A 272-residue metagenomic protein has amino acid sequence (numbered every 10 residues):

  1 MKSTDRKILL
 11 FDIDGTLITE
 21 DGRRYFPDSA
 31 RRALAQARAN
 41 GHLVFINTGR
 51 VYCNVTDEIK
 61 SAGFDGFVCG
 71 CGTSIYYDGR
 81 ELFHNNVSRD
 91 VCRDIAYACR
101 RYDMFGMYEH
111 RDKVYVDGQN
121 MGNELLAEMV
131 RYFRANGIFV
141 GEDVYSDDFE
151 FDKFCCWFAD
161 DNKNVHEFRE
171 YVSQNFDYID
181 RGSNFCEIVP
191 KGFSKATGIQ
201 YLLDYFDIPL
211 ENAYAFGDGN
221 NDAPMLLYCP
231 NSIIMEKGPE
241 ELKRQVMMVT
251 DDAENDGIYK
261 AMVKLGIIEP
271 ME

Functional and structural regions predicted by a protein language model:
D5-G22: Asp-based phosphoryl-transfer active-site loop
F26-L126: Active-site phosphate-binding/coordination module
A37, T48, F154, L226 (+2 more regions): Residue-level signal for inorganic ion chemistry
N54-D57, N164, G198, P224-M225 (+2 more regions): Phosphate- and divalent-cation-binding pockets in alpha/beta enzyme and binding domains that engage nucleotide-derived
A62-G63, C71, Y171-N175, Y228-C229 (+1 more regions): Short, structured coil segments at secondary-structure junctions
F64-G72, Y178-I179, S232-K237, T250-D251: Short hydrophobic/aromatic-enriched beta-strand-loop microsegments
A98, M104-F105, E109-Y228, K237: Conserved acidic, metal-coordinating active-site core of Asp-based, Mg2+-dependent phosphoryl-transfer enzymes
Y228, S232, E236-E272: Asp-based, Mg2+/Mn2+-dependent phosphohydrolase catalytic module
